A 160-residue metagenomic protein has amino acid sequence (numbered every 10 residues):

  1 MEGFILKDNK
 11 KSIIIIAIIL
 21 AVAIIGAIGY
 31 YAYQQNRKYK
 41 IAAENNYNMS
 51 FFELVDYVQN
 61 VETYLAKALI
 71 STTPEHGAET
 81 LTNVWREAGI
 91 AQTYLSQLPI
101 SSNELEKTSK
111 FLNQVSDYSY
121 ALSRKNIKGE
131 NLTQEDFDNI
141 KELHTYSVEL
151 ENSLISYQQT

Functional and structural regions predicted by a protein language model:
M1-N9: N-terminal Lys/Arg-rich, disordered targeting/topogenic segments
I14-I28: Hydrophobic membrane-insertion alpha-helices, especially the h-region of bacterial N-terminal signal peptides
Q34-V55, A78: Juxtamembrane membrane-water interface segments immediately C-terminal to a transmembrane helix
M49-G77: Short extracytoplasmic
I70-I90, Q97: Membrane-proximal N-terminal soluble sensing/regulatory segments of transmembrane proteins
G77-W85, E106-N113, Q134-T145: Short, charged, amphipathic alpha-helical segments
A91-N113, R124-T133: Short, solvent-exposed, charged loop/turn and helix-capping segments that join or cap alpha-helices on peripheral
S119-T160: Long, acidic/polar, low-complexity amphipathic helices and coiled-coil-like
